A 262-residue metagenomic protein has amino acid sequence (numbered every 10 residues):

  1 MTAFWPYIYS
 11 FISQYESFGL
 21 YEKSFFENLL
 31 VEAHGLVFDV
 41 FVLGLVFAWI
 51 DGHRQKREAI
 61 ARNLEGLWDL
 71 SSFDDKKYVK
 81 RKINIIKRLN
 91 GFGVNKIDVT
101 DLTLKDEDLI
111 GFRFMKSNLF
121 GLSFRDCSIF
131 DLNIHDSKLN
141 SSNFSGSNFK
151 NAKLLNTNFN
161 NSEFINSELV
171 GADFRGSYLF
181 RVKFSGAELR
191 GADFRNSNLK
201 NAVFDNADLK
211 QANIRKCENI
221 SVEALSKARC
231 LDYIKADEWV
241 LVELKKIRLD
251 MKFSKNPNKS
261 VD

Functional and structural regions predicted by a protein language model:
T2-Q55: Membrane-embedded hydrophobic alpha-helical segments
L20-Y21, F25, V46-N84: Membrane-proximal helical linkers
F25-L29, A33, N63, L67 (+2 more regions): Generic structural signal of hydrophobic/aromatic residues within well-ordered alpha-helices of folded domains
G35, Y78-N95: Short, solvent-exposed linear motifs at loop/edge-of-secondary-structure regions
V37-F47, L67, L89, V99 (+1 more regions): Long, contiguous hydrophobic alpha-helical segments, chiefly transmembrane helices and signal peptides
L89-D262: Tandem repeat scaffolds
